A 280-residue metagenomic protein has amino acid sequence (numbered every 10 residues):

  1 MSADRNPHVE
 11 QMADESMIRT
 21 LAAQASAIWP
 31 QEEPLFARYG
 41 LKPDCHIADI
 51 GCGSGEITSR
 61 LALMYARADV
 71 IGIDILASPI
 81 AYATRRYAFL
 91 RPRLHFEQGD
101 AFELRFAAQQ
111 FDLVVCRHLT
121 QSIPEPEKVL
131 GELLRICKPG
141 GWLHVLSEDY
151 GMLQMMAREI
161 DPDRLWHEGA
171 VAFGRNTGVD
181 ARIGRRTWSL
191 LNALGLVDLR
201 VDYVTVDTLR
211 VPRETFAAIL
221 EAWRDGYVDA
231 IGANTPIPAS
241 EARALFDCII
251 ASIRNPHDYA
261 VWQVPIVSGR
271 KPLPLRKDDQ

Functional and structural regions predicted by a protein language model:
M1-I18, A23: N-terminal, positively charged/glycine-rich alpha-helical extensions of SAM-dependent methyltransferases
H8-E10, S16-M17, I28, R200-H257: C-terminal helical/coil "lid" or tail adjacent to the Rossmann-like core of SAM-dependent
S26-C45, R60: Conserved alpha-helix/loop element of class I SAM-dependent methyltransferases that forms part of the SAM/SAH-binding
A48, S54-E103: Class I SAM-dependent methyltransferase SAM/SAH-binding core
L104-L113: A short acidic, Gly/Pro-enriched loop at the edge of an enzyme's catalytic core that lines a small-molecule cofactor
D112-E125: A short SAM/SAH-binding and catalytic strip from SAM-dependent methyltransferases
E127-W142: A short glycine-rich, Lys/Arg-flanked "PGG" loop and its adjoining helix->strand segment in the class I
H144-R213: Conserved catalytic/acceptor-binding region of the Class I
